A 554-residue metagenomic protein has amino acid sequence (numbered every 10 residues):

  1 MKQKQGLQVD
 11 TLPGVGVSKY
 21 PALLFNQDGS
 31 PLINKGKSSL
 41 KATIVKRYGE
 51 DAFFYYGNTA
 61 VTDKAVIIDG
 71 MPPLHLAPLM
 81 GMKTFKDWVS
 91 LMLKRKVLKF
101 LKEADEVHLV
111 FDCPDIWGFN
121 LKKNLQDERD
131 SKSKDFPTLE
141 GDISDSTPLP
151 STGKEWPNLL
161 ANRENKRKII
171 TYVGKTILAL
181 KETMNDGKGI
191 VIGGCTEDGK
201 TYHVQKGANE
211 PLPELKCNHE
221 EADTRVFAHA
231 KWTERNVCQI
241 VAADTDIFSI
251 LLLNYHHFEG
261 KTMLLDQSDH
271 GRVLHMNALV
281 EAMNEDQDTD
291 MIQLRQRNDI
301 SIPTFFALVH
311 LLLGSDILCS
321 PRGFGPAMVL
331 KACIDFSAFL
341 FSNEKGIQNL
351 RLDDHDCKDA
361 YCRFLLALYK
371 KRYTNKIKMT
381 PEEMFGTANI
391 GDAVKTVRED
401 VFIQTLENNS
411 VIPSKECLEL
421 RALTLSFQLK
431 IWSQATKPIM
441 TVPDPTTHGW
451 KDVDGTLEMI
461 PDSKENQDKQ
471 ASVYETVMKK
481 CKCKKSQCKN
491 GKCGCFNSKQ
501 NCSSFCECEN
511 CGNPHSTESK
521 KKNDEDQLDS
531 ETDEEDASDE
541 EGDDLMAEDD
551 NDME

Functional and structural regions predicted by a protein language model:
M1-E554: Noncatalytic, typically N-terminal accessory segments of nucleic acid-processing enzymes and closely related
